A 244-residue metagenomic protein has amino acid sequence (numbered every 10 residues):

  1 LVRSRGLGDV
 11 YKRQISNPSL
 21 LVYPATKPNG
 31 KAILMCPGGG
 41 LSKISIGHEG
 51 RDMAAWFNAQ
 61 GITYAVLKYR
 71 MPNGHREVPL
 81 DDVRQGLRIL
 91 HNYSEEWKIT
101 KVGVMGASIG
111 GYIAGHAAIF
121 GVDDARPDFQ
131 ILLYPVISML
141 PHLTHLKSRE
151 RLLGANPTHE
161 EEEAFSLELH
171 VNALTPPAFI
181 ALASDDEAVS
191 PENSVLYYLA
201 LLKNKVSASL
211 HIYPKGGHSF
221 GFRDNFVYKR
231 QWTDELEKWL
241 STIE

Functional and structural regions predicted by a protein language model:
L1-L7, Y11: Single conserved hydrophobic/aromatic residue that forms the stacking wall/gate of nucleotide- or nucleobase-binding
P18, A155-H170, T175-P176: Active-site nucleophile elbow and catalytic-triad environment of alpha/beta-hydrolase enzymes
G30-G38: Short beta-strand element of the alpha/beta-hydrolase
S45-G47, D52, L67-K101, R223-Q231: Catalytic nucleophile-loop/oxyanion-hole region of alpha/beta-hydrolase and closely related hydrolase-like folds
Q85-S148, E162: Primarily recognizes the serine-hydrolase "nucleophile elbow" in alpha/beta-hydrolase and SGNH/GDSL folds
L174, I180-L182, D186: Short beta-strand/loop motif that positions the catalytic acidic residue of the alpha/beta-hydrolase fold
E187-L196: Conserved alpha/beta-hydrolase "acid-adjacent" motif
V195-E244: C-terminal catalytic histidine-bearing segment of alpha/beta-hydrolase fold enzymes
